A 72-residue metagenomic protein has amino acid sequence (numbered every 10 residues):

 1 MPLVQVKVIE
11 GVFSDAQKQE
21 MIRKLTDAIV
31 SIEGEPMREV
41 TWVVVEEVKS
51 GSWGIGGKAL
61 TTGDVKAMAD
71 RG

Functional and structural regions predicted by a protein language model:
P2-G72: A domain-level signal for the structural core that forms small-molecule/cofactor-binding pockets and catalytic centers
